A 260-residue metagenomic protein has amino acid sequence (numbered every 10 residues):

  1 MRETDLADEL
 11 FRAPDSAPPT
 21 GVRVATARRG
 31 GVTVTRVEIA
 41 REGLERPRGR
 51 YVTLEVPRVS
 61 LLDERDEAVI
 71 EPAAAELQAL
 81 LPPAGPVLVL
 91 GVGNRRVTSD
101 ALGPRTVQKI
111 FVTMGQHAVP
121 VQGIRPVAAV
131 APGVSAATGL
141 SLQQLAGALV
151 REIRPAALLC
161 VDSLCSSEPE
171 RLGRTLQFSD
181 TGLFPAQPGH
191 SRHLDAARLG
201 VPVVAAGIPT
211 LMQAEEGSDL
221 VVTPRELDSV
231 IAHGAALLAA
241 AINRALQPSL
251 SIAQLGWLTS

Functional and structural regions predicted by a protein language model:
M1-G49: N-terminal amphipathic/basic leader segments beginning at the initiator methionine
R41-L81: An N-terminal, well-structured beta->alpha segment
E55-P57, P86-V97, A129-G133: Short glycine-rich or small-residue beta-strand-to-loop segments that form or flank ligand, phosphate, metal/Fe-S
E76, T98-G115, T175-F184: A glycine- and small-aliphatic-rich helix-loop capping segment at beta-alpha/alpha-beta transitions that lines
V92-L102, A136, S163-S167: Gly/Ser/Thr-rich loops at beta-strand to alpha-helix junctions that form or flank small-molecule/cofactor-binding
R105-G139: Long, charge-dense
P126-L158, S163: Catalytic-core regions of hydrolytic enzymes
V130-A131, Q144, C160-S260: A structural signal for small-residue-enriched, beta-sheet-centric alpha/beta enzyme cores and oligomeric scaffold folds
